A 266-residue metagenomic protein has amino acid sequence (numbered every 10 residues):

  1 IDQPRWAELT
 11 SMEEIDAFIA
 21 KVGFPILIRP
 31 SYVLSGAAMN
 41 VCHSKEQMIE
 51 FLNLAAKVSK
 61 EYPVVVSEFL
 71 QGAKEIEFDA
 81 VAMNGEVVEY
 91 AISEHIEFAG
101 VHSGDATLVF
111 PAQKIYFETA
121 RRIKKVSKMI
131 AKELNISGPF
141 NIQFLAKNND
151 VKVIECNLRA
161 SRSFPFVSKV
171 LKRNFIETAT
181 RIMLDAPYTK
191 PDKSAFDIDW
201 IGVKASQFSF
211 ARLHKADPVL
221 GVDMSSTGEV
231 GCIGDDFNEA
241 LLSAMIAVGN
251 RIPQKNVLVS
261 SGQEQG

Functional and structural regions predicted by a protein language model:
I1-M39: A conserved helix-loop-beta module that forms one wall/lid of the active-site cleft in ATP-utilizing catalytic domains
V22-L27, L34-G36, V41-Q265: ATP-dependent carboxylate activation and anion-phosphoryl transfer catalytic cores that bind Mg-ATP to form
